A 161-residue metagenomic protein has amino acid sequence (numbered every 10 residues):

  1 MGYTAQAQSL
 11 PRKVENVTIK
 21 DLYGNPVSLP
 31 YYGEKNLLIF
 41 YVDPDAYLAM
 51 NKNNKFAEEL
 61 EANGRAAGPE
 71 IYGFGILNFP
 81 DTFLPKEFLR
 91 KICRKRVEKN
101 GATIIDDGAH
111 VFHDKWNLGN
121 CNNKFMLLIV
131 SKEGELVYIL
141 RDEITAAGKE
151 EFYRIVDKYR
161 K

Functional and structural regions predicted by a protein language model:
M1-A7: Hydrophobic h-region of N-terminal signal peptides that target proteins for export in Gram-negative bacteria
A7-V27, L48-K52: N-terminal "domain-start" segment that seeds a small globular fold
E15, K99-T103, L118-L128: Structural micro-motif
K20, A102-A109: Short acidic-hydrophobic, aromatic-tinged amphipathic segments that line or gate anion-handling sites
L29-N53: Short active-site neighborhood of thiol/selenol oxidoreductases, capturing the structured segment around
Y47-V97, H113: Structural microenvironment flanking redox-active thiols in thiol-disulfide oxidoreductases
N123-K161: Thiol-/selenol-based redox modules, centered on thioredoxin-like and closely related oxidoreductase domains
